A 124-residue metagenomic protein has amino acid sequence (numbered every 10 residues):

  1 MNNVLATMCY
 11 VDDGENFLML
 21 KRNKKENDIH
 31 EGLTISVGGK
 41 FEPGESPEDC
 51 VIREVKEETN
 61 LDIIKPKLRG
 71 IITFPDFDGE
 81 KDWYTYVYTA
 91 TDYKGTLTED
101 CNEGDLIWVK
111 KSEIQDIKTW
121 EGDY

Functional and structural regions predicted by a protein language model:
M1, C9, K25-N27, L97-E99: Short secondary-structure boundary/capping segments
M1-M19, V37-F41: Conserved N-terminal beta-strand and adjoining loop/helix that marks the start of the Nudix/MutT-like hydrolase domain
N2, N16-L18, N23-N27, R53-E57 (+1 more regions): Recognition helices and adjacent regulatory flanks at domain boundaries
N27-G32, D82: A conserved beta-turn-beta hairpin within the catalytic core of GNAT-like acetyltransferases that forms part
F41-I64, F74-Y124: Unchanged
